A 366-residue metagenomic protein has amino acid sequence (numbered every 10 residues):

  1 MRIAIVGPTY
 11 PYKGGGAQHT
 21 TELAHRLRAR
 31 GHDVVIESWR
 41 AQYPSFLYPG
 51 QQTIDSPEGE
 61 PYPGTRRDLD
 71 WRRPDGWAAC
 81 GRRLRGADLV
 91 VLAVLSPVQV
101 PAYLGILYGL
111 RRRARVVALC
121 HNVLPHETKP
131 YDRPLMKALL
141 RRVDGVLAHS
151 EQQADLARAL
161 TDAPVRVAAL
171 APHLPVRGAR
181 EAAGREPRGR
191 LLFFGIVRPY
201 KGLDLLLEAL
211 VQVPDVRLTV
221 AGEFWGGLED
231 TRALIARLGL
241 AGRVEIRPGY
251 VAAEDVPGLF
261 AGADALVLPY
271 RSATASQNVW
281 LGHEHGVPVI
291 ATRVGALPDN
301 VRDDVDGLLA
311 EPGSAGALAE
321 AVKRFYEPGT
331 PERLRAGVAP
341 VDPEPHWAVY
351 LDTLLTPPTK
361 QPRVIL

Functional and structural regions predicted by a protein language model:
G7-G14, H19-R85, P97, Q153 (+1 more regions): N-terminal strand-loop element at the rim of the active site of nucleotide-sugar-dependent glycosyltransferases
Q18-E22, I196-Q212, W280: A conserved mid-protein helix/loop that constitutes part of the nucleotide-sugar donor-binding site
R40-Y43, R217-R232, G249: Glycosyltransferase donor-sugar binding loop
R141-G178, R247, L351-D352: Donor nucleotide-sugar binding/catalytic pocket of nucleotide-sugar-dependent glycosyltransferases
T231-E254: Nucleotide-activated donor-binding/catalytic signature segment of Leloir-type glycosyltransferases, i.e., the conserved
G258-T274, E284-V287: Acidic donor-binding loop of glycosyltransferase active sites
D303-D304, L308-A315, V322-G329: Conserved acidic donor-binding segment of nucleotide-sugar-dependent glycosyltransferases
T330-E344: A short, well-ordered alpha-helix in the C-terminal region of glycosyltransferases
